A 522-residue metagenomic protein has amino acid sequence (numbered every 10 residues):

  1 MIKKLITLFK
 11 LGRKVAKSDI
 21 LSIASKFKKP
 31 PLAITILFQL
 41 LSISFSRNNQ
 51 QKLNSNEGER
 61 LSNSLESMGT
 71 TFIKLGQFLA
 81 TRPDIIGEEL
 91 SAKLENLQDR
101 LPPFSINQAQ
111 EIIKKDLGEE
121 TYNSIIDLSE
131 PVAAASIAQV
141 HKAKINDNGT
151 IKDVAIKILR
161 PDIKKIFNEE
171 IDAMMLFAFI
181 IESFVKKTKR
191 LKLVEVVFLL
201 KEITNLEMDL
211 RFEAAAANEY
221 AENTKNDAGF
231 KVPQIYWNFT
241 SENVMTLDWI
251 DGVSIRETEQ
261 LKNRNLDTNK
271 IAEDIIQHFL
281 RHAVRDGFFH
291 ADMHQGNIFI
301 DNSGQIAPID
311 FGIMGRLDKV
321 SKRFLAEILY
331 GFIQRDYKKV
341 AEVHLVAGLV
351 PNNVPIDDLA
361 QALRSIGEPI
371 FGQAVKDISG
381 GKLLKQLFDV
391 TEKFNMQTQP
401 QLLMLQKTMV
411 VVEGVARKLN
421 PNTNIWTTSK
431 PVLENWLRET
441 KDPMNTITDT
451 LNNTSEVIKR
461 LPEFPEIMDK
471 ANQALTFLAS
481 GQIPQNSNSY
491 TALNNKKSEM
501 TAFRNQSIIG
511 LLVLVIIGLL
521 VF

Functional and structural regions predicted by a protein language model:
M1-Q139, K165-L193: N-terminal accessory/targeting segments that precede structured cores
L21-L32, S55, S241, I250-G252 (+2 more regions): Helix-rich C-lobe and terminal helical cap/extension of kinase-like folds
N49, L53, E57-L61, K93-D99 (+6 more regions): Short hinge/gating elements
E88, E95-P102, K114-K115, K164 (+9 more regions): ATP-dependent phospho-/nucleotidyl transfer catalytic cores
Q139-D147: Conserved ATP phosphate-binding architecture of protein kinases
K142, K152-L159: Glycine-rich ATP phosphate-binding loop
A143, D286, A291-G296: Residue immediately N-terminal to the catalytic "proton-acceptor" Asp in the protein kinase catalytic loop
S498-F522: Single-pass membrane-anchoring alpha-helices
